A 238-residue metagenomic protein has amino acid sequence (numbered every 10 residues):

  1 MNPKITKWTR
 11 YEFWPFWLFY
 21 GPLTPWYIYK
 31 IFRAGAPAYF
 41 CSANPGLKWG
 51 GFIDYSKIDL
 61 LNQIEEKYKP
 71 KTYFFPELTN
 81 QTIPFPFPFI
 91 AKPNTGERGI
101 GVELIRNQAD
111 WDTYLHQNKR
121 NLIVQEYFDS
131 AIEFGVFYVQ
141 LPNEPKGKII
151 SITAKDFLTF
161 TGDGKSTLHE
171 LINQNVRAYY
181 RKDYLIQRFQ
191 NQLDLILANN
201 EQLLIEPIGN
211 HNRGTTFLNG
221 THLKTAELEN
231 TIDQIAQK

Functional and structural regions predicted by a protein language model:
M1-F87, E97: Conserved N-proximal alpha/beta basic substrate-recognition cap immediately N-terminal to, or forming the N-lobe
K48, G99-V102, G220: Conserved short-loop catalytic and cofactor-binding motifs
F75, V102-N107, Y138-L141: Short beta-strand-to-turn element immediately C-terminal to the catalytic PLP-Schiff-base lysine in fold type I
E77, N107-D110, T167: Alpha-helix N-cap recognition
P84-I105, R120-F134: ATP-grasp fold ATP-binding core
E97, A109, P142-E144: Residues that cap or initiate secondary-structure elements
W111-L115: Hydrophobic side chains in well-ordered alpha-helices
N118-K238: Catalytic core of tubulin tyrosine ligase-like
